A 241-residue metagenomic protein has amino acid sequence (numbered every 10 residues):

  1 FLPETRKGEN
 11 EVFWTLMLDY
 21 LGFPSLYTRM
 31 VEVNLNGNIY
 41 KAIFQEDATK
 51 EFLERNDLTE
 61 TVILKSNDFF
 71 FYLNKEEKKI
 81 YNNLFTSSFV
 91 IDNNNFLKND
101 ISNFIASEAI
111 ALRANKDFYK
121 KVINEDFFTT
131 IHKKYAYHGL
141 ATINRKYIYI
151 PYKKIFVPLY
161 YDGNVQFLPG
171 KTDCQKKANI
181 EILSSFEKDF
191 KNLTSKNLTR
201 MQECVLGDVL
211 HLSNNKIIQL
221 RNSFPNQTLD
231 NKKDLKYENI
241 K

Functional and structural regions predicted by a protein language model:
F1-F13, M17, K75-S88, I180-L206: A short, charged
F1-Y81, K133-A136, Y152: Conserved ATP-binding subdomain of kinase catalytic cores across diverse folds
K7, E11, L26, K121-D126 (+2 more regions): Active-site-proximal structural scaffolding
F44-I131: ATP-dependent phospho-/nucleotidyl transfer catalytic cores
F118-L159: Active-site acidic catalytic loop and adjacent metal/ATP-binding pocket of ATP-dependent phosphoryl transfer enzymes
A136, I148-K241: C-terminal catalytic region of ATP-dependent kinase domains
